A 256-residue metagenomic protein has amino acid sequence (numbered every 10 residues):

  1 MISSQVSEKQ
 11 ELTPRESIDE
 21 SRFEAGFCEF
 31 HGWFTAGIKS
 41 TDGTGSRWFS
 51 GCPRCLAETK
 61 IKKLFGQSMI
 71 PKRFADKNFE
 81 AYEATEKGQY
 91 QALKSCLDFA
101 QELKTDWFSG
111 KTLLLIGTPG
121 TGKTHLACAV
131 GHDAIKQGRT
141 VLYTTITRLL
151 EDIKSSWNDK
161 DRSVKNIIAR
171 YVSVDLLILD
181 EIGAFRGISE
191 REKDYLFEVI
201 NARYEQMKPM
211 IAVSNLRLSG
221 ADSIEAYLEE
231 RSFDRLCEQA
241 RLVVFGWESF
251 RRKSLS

Functional and structural regions predicted by a protein language model:
F27-P71: Interdomain "pre-motor" coupling segment immediately N-terminal to P-loop NTPase/helicase cores
F65-K94: Dynamic helix-loop-helix/coil hinge segments at AAA+ ATPase domain boundaries and subdomain interfaces
E83-L113: Pre-Walker A (pre-P-loop) alpha-helix and adjacent loop at the N terminus of AAA/AAA+ ATPase modules, a conserved
Y90-C96, I135-S173, E190: Short glycine-rich substrate-engagement loop in P-loop NTPases that contacts/grips substrate
Q101-K104, D152-L177, D194-A202, R231: Conserved alpha-helical scaffold flanking the Walker A/P-loop in AAA+ ATPase domains
W107-A127: Walker A/P-loop nucleotide-binding motif
R139-T140, S173-L176, Q206-A212: Loop/turn-to-beta-strand initiation segments
L149-S156, I182-S256: Replace "adjacent to P-loop NTPase cores in ATP/GTP-dependent enzymes" with "adjacent to NTP-binding cores
